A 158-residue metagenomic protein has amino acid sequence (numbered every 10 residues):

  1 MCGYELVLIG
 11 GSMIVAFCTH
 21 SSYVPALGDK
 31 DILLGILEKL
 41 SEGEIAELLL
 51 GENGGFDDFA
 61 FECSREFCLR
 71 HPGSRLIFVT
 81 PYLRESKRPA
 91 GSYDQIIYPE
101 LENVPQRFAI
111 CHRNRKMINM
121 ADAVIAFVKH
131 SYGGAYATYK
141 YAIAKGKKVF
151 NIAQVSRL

Functional and structural regions predicted by a protein language model:
M1-S12: Short, Lys/Arg-enriched N-terminal segments with co-localized hydrophobic residues within the first ~10-30 amino acids
G10, I14-S156: Acidic/glycine-enriched connector segments
